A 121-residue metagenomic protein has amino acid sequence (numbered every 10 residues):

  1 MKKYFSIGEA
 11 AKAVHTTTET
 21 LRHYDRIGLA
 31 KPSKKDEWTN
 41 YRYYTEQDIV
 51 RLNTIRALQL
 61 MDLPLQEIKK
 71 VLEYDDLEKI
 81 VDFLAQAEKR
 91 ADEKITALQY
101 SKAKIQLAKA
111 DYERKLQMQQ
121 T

Functional and structural regions predicted by a protein language model:
M1-M61, L65: Basic helix-turn-helix/winged-helix DNA-binding cores and closely related short helical interaction motifs
R56, Y74-Q120: Short, charged amphipathic alpha-helical surface segments
